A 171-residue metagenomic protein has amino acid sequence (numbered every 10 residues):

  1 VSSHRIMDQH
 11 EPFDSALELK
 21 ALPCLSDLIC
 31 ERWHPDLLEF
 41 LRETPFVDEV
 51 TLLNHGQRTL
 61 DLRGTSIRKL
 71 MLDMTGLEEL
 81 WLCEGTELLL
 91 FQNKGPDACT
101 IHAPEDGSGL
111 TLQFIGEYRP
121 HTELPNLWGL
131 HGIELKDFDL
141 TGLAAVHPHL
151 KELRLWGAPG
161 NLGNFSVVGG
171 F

Functional and structural regions predicted by a protein language model:
V1-L17, C24-L37, F46, V50-T59 (+5 more regions): Concave beta-strand-loop units of leucine-rich repeat
